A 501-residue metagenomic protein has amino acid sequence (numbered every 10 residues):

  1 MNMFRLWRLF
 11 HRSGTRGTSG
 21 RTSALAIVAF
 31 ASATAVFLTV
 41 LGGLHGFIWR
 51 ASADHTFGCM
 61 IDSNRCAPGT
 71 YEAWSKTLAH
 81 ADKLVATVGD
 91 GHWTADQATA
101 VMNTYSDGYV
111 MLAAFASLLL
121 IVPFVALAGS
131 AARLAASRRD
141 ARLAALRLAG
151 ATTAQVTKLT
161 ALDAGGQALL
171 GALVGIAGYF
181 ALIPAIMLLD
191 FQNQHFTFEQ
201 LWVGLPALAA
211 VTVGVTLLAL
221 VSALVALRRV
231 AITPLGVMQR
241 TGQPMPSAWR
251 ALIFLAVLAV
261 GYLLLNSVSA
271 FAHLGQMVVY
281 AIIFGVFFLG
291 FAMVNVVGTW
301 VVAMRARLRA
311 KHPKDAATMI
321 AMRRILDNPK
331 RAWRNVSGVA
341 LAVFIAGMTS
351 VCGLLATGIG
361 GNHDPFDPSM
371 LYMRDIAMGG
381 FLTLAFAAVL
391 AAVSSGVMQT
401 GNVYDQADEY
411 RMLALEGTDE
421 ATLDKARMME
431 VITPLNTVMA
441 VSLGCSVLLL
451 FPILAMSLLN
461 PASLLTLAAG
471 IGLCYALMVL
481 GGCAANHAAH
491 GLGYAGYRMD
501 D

Functional and structural regions predicted by a protein language model:
M1-A126, A185, L189-T197, S337 (+3 more regions): Extracytoplasmic/periplasmic regions of membrane proteins
N2-L9, T18-A26, A33, Y71 (+2 more regions): Hydrophobic multi-pass inner-membrane translocation pores used for secretion and envelope-lipid/glycan export
A35-G43, L127-G129, A168-N193, A209-A231 (+2 more regions): Small-residue-rich transmembrane alpha-helices
A114-A126, F198-A219, V279-N295, T383-L390 (+1 more regions): Alpha-helical transmembrane segments
P123, L134-R138, L143-A144, T153-Y179: Membrane helical hairpin/interfacial module
A128-A145, A149, Q399-R411: Transmembrane helix boundary and interhelical loop/hinge segments in multi-pass membrane proteins
G166-F287: Hydrophobic alpha-helical segments
